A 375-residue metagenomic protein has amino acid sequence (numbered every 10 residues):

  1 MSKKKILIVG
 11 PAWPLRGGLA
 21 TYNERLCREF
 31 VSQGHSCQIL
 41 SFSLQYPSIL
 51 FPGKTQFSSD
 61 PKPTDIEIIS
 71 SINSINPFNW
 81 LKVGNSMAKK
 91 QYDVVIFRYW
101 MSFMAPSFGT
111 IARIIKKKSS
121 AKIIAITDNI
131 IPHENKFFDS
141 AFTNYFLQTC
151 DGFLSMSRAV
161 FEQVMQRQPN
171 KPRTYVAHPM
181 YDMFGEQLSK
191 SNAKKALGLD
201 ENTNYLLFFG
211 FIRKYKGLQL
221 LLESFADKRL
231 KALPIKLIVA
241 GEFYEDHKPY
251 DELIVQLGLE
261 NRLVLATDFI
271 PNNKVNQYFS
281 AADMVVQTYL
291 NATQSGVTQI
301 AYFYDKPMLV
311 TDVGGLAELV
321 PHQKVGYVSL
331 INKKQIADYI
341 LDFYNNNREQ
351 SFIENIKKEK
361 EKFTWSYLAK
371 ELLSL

Functional and structural regions predicted by a protein language model:
W13-R16, R28-Q91, V160, E245: N-terminal strand-loop element at the rim of the active site of nucleotide-sugar-dependent glycosyltransferases
F42-Y46, F209, K236-P249, D268: Glycosyltransferase donor-sugar binding loop
Q148-L188: Donor nucleotide-sugar binding/catalytic pocket of nucleotide-sugar-dependent glycosyltransferases
G185-L199: A short helix/loop element that forms part of the nucleotide-sugar donor recognition site in Leloir-type
L199-K216, L222-F225, L237-I238: Conserved donor-binding/catalytic core segment of Leloir-type glycosyltransferases
K248-N273: Nucleotide-activated donor-binding/catalytic signature segment of Leloir-type glycosyltransferases, i.e., the conserved
Q277-T293, F303-K306: Acidic donor-binding loop of glycosyltransferase active sites
H322-K334, I340-N347: Conserved acidic donor-binding segment of nucleotide-sugar-dependent glycosyltransferases
